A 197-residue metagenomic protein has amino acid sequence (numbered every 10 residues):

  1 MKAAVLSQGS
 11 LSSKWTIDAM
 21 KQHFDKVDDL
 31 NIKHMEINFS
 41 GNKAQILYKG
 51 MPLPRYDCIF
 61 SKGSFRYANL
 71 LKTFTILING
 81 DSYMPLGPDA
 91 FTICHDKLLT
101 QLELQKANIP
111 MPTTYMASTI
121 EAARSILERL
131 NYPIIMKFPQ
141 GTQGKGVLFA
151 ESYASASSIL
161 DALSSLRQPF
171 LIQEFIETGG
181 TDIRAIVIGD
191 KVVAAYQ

Functional and structural regions predicted by a protein language model:
M1-S7, S13, D18, Q22 (+4 more regions): Active-site nucleotide/adenylate-binding loops and adjacent lid/helix of ATP-dependent enzymes
L6-S10, K62-F65: Structural motif
G9-L11, I32-K33: Short, polar loop motifs at secondary-structure junctions
K14-T16, F39, L70-K72, K145-G146 (+2 more regions): Short glycine-/acidic-enriched loop or helix-start segments at secondary-structure transitions that form or flank
K26-F39: A short beta-strand-loop structural module common to alpha/beta enzyme folds
K33, S64, P139, F175-I176 (+1 more regions): Anionic group-transfer/hydrolysis microenvironments
E36-N79, P85-I93: N-terminal glycine-rich "phosphate-gripper" loop used for MgATP/nucleotide binding and carboxylate activation
I126, I159-D161, D182-Q197: Beta-strand scaffold of nucleotide-dependent catalytic cores
